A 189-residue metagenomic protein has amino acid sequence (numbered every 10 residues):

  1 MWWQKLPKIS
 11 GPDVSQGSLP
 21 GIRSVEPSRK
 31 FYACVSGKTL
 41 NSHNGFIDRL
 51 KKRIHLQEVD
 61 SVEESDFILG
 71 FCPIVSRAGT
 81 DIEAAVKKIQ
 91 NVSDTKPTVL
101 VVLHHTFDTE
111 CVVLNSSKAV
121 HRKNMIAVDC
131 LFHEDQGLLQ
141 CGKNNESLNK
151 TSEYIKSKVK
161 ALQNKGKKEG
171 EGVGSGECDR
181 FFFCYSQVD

Functional and structural regions predicted by a protein language model:
M1-L56, S93, V99-L100, H105 (+2 more regions): Homotypic signalosome interaction modules of apoptosis and innate immunity
L50-K52, C111-H121: Short, aromatic/basic amphipathic alpha-helical patches
L56-S65: Short acidic low-complexity segments
D66, D81-A85, L114, C141-N144 (+1 more regions): Generic preference for flexible, low-structure residues
C72-P73: Glycine-rich, N-terminal phosphate-binding loop of Rossmann-like dinucleotide-binding domains
S76-S116: Amphipathic helical hotspot of TIR/SEFIR-family domains
